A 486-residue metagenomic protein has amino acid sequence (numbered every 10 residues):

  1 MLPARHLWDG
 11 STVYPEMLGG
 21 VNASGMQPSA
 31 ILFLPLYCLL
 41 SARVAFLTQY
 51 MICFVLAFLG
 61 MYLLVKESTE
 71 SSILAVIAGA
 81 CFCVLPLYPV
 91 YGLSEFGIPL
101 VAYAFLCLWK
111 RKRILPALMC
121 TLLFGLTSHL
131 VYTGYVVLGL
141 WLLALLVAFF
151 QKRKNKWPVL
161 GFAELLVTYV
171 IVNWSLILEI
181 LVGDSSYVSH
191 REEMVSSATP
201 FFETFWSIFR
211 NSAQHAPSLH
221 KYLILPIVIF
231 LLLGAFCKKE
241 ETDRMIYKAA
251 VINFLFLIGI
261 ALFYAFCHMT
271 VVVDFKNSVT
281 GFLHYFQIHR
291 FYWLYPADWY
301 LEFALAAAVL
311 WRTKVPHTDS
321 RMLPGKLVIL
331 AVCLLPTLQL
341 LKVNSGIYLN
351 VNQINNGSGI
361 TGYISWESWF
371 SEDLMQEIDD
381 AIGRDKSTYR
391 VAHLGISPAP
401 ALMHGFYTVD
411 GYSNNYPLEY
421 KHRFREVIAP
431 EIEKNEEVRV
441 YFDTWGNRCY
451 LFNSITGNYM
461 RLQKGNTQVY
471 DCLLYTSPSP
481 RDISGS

Functional and structural regions predicted by a protein language model:
M1-A57, V84-L85, P89-L93, R423: Membrane-interface coil-to-helix junctions
M1-S29, L93, G125-Q287, F291: Transmembrane catalytic cores of multi-pass membrane glycosyltransferases and polysaccharide-assembly enzymes
L34, F54-E67, S71-W109, R113-F150 (+1 more regions): Membrane-embedded helix bundles of polyisoprenyl
L59-L64, P99-K110, W141-F149, I227-C237 (+1 more regions): Transmembrane alpha-helices and membrane-interface helical segments of multi-pass integral membrane enzymes
A307-Y348: Signature aromatic-anchored transmembrane alpha helix within multi-pass, membrane-resident enzymes that catalyze glycan
A331-G411: Extracytoplasmic
I382-E431, N435-Y441, S477: Short periplasmic/luminal acceptor-recognition loop of GT-C membrane glycosyltransferases, typified by
Y475-D482: Conserved small/polar residues in nucleotide/adenosyl-binding loops
